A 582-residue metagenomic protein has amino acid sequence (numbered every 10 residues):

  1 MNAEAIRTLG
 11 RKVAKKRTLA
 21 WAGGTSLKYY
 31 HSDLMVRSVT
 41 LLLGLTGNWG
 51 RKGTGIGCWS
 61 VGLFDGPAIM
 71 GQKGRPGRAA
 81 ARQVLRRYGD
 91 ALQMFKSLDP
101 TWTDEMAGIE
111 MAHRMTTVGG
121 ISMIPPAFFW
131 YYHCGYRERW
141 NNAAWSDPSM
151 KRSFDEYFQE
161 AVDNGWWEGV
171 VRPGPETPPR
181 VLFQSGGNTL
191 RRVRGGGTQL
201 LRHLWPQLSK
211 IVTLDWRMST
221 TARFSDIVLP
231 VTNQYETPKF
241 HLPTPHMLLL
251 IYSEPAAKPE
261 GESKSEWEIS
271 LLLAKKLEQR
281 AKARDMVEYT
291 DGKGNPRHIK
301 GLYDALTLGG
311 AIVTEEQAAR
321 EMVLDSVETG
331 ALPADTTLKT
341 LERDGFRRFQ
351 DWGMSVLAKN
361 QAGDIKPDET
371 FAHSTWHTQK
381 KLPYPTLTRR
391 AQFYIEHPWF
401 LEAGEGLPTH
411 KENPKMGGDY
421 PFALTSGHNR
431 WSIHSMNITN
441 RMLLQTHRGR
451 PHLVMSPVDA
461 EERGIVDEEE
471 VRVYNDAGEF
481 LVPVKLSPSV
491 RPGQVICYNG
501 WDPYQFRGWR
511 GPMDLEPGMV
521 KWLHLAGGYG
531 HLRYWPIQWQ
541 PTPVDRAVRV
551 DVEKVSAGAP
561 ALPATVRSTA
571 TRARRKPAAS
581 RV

Functional and structural regions predicted by a protein language model:
M1, G23-H31, G62, N188-T189: Conserved short loop/turn motifs at secondary-structure junctions
M1-K16: Long, well-ordered, tryptophan-enriched scaffold segments
T8-G10, W21-S26, K52-W59, R284-T290 (+1 more regions): Short coil/turn segments at secondary-structure boundaries
W21-S26, S185, L249-K258: Flexible glycine/proline-enriched surface loops and loop-helix/loop-strand junctions
A22-G24, D335, N360: Aromatic-residue-lined binding/catalytic grooves and analogous aromatic/hydrophobic interfacial grooves in multimeric
L45-R223, N233, K339-R463: Extended redox/cofactor-interaction regions of prokaryotic respiratory oxidoreductases
T220-S253: Flexible glycine/proline-rich, aromatic-decorated loop/lid segments
E266-L332, S435, N440-V454, V458-V582: Long, contiguous, secondary-structure-rich segments that constitute the structural scaffold of globular domains
